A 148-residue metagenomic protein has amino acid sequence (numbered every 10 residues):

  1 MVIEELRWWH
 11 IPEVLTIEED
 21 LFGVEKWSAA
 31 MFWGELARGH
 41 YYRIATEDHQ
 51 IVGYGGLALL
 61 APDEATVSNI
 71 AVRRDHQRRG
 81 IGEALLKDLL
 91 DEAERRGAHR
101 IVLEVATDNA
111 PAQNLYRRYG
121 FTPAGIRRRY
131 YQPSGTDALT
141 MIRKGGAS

Functional and structural regions predicted by a protein language model:
M1-I3: Extreme N-terminal starter segment of soluble prokaryotic enzymes
E5-D75, L86-D88, E92, R96 (+1 more regions): Acetyl-CoA-dependent GNAT
R7, R73, Q77, A106-D108 (+1 more regions): Residue-level recognition of the GNAT/N-acetyltransferase active site
D63, H99, T122: Short acidic/polar active-site loop segments enriched in Thr and Asp
R78-A93, A110, N114-R118: Conserved acetyl-CoA-binding loop-helix of GNAT-fold acetyltransferases
A93-E104, R127: Conserved GNAT acetyl-CoA-binding A-motif
E104, R117, T122-A138: Conserved catalytic-core motifs of GNAT/GCN5-like acyltransferases
M141: Divalent-cation-assisted or electrostatically stabilized phosphate/pyrophosphate-binding catalytic cores
